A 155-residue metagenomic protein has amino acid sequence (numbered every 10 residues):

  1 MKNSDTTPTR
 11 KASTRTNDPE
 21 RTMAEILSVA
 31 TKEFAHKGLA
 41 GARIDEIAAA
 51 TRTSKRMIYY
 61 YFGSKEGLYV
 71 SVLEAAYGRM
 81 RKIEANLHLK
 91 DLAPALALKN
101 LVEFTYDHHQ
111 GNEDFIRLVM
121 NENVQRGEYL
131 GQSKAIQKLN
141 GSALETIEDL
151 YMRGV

Functional and structural regions predicted by a protein language model:
M1-R21, K32: N-terminal intrinsically disordered/low-complexity leader segments
K2, E25, V29, E33-G67 (+1 more regions): Helix-turn-helix
T16, M23-A24, I44, E66 (+6 more regions): Short, structured helix-loop boundary elements
M23-A24, T31, Y59, V70 (+4 more regions): Solvent-exposed, non-membrane alpha-helical residues enriched in polar/charged side chains
G63-G67, S71, G78, L89-L92 (+5 more regions): Residues in soluble alpha-helical coiled-coils and helical-bundle/repeat scaffolds
V72-L101, K134, A143, I147: Amphipathic alpha-helical linker/stalk segments
N100, Y106-D149: Short secondary-structure transition hinges
